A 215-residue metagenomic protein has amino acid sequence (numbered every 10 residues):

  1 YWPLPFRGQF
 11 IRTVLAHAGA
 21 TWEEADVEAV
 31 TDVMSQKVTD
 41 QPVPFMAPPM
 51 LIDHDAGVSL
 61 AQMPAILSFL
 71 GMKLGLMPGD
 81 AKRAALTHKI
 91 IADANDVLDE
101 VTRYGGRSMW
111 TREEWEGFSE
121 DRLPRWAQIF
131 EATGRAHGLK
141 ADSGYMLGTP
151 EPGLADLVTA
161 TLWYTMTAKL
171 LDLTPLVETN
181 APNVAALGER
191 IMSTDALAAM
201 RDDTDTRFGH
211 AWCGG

Functional and structural regions predicted by a protein language model:
Y1-G117, P124: GST-like domain detector, emphasizing the conserved glutathione-binding G-site in the N-terminal thioredoxin-like
R12, P78-G79, L147-T149, E178 (+1 more regions): Generic structural "secondary-structure junction" signal
S35-T39, S193-D195, G214: Polar helix-capping/helix-linker motif
P64, V101-T102, L170, R201-T204: Short, flexible helix/strand-to-coil boundary loops that buttress conserved ligand/catalytic motifs in alpha/beta
L70, K82, L86-S193: GST-like fold's C-terminal all-alpha helical module
L197-G215: C-terminal helix/juxtamembrane-tail motif
